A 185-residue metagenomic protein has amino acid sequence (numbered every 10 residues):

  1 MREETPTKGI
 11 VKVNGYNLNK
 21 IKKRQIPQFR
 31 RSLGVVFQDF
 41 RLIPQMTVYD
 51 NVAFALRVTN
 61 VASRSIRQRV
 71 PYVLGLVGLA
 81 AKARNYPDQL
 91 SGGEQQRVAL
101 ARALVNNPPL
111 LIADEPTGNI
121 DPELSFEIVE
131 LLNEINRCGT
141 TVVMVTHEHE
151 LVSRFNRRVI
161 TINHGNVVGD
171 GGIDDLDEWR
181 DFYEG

Functional and structural regions predicted by a protein language model:
M1-R2: Helix-to-loop junction immediately C-terminal to a conserved catalytic motif
G9-N17: Conserved ABC transporter NBD signature motif
M46-F54: Short coil-to-helix segment of the ABC ATPase nucleotide-binding domain corresponding to the Q-loop/switch region
N85-L90, E94-Q96: Conserved ABC ATPase signature
L100: Hydrophobic anchor residue at the start of the ABC signature
V105-P109: A short, proline-enriched helix->beta-strand linker immediately N-terminal to the Walker B motif in ABC-type P-loop
L111-D114: Catalytic Walker B motif of ABC-type/P-loop ATPase nucleotide-binding domains
